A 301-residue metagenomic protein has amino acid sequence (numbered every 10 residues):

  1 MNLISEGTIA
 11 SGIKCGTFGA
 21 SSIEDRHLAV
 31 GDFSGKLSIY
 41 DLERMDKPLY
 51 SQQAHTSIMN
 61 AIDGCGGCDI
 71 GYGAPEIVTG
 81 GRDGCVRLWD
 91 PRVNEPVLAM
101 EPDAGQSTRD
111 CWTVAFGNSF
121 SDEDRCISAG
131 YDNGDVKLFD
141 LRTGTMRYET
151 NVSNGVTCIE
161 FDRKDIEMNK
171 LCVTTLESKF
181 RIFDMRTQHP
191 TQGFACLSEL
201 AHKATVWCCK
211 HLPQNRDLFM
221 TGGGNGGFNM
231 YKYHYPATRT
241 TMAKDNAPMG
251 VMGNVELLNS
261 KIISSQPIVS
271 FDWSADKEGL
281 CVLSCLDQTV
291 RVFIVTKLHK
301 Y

Functional and structural regions predicted by a protein language model:
M1-F139, R147-F183, C196-Q214, L218-A237 (+2 more regions): WD40 beta-propeller repeat fold
T187-H189, N246-G253: Short, conserved catalytic or adaptor-binding loops enriched in Gly and charged residues
Q192-F194: Short acidic alpha-helical/loop segments enriched in Asp/Glu that coordinate divalent cations
